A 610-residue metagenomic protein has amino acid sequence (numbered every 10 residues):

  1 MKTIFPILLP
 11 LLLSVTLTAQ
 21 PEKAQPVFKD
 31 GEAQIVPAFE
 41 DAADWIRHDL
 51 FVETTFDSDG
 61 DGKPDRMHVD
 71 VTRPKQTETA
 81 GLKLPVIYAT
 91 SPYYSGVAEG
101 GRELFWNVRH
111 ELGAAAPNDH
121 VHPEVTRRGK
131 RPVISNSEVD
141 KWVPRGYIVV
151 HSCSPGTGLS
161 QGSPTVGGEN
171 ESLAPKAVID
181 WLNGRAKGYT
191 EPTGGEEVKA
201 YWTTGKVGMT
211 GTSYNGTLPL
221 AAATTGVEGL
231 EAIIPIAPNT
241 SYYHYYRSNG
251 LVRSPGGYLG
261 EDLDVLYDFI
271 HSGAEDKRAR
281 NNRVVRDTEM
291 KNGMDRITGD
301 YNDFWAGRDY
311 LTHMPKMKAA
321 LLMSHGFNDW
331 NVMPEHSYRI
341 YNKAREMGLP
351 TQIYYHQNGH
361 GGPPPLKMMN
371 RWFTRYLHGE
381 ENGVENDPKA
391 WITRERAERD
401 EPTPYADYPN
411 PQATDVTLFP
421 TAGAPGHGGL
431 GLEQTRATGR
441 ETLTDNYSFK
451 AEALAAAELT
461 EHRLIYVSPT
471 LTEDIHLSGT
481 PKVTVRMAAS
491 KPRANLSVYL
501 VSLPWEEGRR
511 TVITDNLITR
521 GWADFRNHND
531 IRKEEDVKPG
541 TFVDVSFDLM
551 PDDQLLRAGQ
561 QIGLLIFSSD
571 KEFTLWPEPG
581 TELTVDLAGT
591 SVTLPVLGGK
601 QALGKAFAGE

Functional and structural regions predicted by a protein language model:
P6-T16: Bacterial N-terminal signal peptides
Q20-E111, T126-R127, N136-E138, I148 (+1 more regions): Catalytic-loop region of hydrolases
E22-A24, K29-V36, P363-E610: C-terminal, loop-rich substrate-recognition/catalytic regions characterized by aromatic stacking residues
A24-P26, V36-F39, T55-S58, G96-R128 (+8 more regions): Accessory cap/linker subdomain of secreted extracellular hydrolases
V143-L159: Conserved alpha/beta-hydrolase
M317, M323-H325, D329: Short beta-strand/loop motif that positions the catalytic acidic residue of the alpha/beta-hydrolase fold
W330-H336: Conserved alpha/beta-hydrolase "acid-adjacent" motif
A344-G361: Catalytic histidine neighborhood in serine/cysteine hydrolases with alpha/beta-hydrolase-type architecture
